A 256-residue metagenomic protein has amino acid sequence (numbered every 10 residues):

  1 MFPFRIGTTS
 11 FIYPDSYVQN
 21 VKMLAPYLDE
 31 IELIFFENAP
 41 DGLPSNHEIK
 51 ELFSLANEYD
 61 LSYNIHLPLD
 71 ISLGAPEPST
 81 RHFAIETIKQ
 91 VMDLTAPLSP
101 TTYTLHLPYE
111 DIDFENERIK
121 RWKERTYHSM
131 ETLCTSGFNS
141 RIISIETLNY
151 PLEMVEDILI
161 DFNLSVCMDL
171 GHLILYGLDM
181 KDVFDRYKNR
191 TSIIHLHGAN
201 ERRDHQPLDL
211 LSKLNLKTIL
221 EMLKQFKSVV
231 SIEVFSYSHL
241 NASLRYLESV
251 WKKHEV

Functional and structural regions predicted by a protein language model:
M1-L67, I71-Q90, K253-V256: N-terminal pre-domain/capping segments
F2, Q19-V21, V155-S165, I174-V256: Histidine-acidic metal/acid-base catalytic patches
F4-S10, I31-L33, Y63-L67, Y103-L105 (+4 more regions): Hydrophobic faces of well-ordered beta-strands that scaffold small-molecule active sites in alpha/beta enzyme cores
S10-V18, F35-E48, S72-P76, D111-D113 (+4 more regions): Acidic-and-aromatic substrate-binding clefts and catalytic sites of carbohydrate-active enzymes
D15-N20, L55-E58, E115-E124, I145-N149 (+2 more regions): Short acidic/polar alpha-helix capping motifs at helix-coil junctions
V21-Y27, P44-N64, Q90-S99, T135-F138 (+4 more regions): Acidic (Asp/Glu)-rich catalytic clusters
S45-E51, T80-K89, I119-H128, L178-R186 (+1 more regions): Charged helix-capping and loop-helix junction motifs
L73-V166: Active-site acidic/histidine proton-transfer and metal-coordination neighborhood in alpha/beta enzyme cores
